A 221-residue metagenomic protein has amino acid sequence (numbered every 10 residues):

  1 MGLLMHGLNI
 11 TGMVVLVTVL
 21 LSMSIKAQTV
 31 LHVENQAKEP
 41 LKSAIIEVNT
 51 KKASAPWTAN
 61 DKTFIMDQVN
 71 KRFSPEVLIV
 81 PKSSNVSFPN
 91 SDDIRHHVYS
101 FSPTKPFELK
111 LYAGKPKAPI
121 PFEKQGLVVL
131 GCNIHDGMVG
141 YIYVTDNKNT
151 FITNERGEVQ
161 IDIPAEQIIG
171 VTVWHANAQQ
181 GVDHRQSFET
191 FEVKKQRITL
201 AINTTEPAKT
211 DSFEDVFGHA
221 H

Functional and structural regions predicted by a protein language model:
T11-S22: Bacterial N-terminal signal peptides
I25-Q36, N85, P207-T210: A short, Gly/Thr-enriched small/hydrophobic beta-strand-prone motif that recurs across taxa
T29-Q36, I46, F88, G157-V159: A short, amphipathic beta-strand motif
A37-A59, D93, D136-M138, A165-Q167: Short, ordered, surface-exposed loop/turn motifs in non-cytosolic proteins
I46, N85-N90, V128-L130, I134 (+1 more regions): A short, solvent-exposed beta-strand micro-motif common in secreted/extracellular proteins
D61-R72, L111, T150-R156: Short, acidic Ser/Thr/Gly-rich low-complexity loop/linker segments typical of extracellular and cell-surface proteins
E108-L109, A113, T145-I152, A178-R197: Structured interaction patches on ligand/partner-binding surfaces of diverse proteins
K117-P119, R156-I163: Short, surface-exposed beta-strand/beta-hairpin micro-motifs centered on an aromatic residue
